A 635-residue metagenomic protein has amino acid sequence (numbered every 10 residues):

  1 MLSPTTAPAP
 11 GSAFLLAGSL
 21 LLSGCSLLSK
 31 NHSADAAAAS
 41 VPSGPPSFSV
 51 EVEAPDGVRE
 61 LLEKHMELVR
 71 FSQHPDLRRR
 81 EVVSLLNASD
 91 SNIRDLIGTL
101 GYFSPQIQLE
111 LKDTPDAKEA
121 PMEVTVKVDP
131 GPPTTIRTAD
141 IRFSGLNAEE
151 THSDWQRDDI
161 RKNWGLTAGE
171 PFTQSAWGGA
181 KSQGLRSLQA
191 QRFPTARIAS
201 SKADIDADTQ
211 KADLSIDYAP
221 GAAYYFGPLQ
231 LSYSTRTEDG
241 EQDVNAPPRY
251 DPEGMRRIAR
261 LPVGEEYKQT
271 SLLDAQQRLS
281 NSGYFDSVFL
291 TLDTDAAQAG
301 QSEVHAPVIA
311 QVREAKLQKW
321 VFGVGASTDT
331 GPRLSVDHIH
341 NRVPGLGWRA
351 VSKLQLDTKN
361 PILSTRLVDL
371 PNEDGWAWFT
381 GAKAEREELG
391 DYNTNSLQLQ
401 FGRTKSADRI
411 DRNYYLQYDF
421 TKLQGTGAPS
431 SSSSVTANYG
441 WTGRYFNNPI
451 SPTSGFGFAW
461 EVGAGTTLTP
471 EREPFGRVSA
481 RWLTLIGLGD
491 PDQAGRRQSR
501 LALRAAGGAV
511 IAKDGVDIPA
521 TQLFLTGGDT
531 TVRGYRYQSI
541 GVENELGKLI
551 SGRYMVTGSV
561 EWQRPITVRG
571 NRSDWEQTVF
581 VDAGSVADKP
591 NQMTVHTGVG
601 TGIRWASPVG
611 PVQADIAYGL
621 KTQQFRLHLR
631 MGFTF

Functional and structural regions predicted by a protein language model:
M1-L15: Bacterial N-terminal signal peptides that target proteins for export
S12-G24: Bacterial N-terminal signal peptides
S26-E60, R70-T328, D337, V351-D369 (+2 more regions): Periplasmic polypeptide-binding modules associated with outer-membrane biogenesis and secretion
V83-S84, T173-S175, Q191, A203 (+9 more regions): Outer-membrane beta-barrel domain signature
A148-D159, P248, K268-A459, G476 (+5 more regions): Gram-negative/organellar outer-membrane beta-barrel architecture
V244-P248, K319, S434-F580, A587-K589 (+2 more regions): C-terminal outer-membrane beta-barrel translocator/porin domains of Gram-negative envelope proteins and their
P262-E266, R342, Q592: C-terminal soluble interaction/assembly domains
G584-G610, K621, L627: C-terminal structured "cap/appendage" subdomains that terminate the fold
